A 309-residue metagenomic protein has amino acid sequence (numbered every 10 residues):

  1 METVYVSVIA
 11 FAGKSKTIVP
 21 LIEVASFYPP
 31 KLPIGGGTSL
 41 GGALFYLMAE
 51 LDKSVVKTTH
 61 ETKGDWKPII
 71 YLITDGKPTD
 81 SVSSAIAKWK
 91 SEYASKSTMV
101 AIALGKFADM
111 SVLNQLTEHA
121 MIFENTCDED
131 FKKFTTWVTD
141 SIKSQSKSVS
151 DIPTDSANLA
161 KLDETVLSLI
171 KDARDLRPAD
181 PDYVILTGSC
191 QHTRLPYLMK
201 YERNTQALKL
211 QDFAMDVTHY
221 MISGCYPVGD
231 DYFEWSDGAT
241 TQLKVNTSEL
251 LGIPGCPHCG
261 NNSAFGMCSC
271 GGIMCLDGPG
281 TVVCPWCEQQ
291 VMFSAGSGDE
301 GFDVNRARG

Functional and structural regions predicted by a protein language model:
M1-V19, L47, I69-I73: Von Willebrand factor
K16-I18, S26-K67, T79-S81, V100-S111 (+1 more regions): Von Willebrand factor
K106-A160: Von Willebrand factor A/integrin I-like adhesion domains
D175-T187, L243-A264, I273-P279: Short, flexible, mixed-charge glycine/proline-rich loop motifs that serve as phosphate/nucleic-acid-contacting
C190-T193, C256-C259, M267-C270, C284-C287: Short cysteine-rich clusters marking metal-coordination/redox-active sites
M199-K200, A264-G266, L276-D277, F293-S294: Short, non-ligating residues that shape and space the ligands of small metal-coordination modules and catalytic
T205-H219, C270-G278, V283-Q290, D299-G309: Short cysteine/histidine-rich metal-coordination sites, predominantly Zn2+-binding motifs
D216-T241, Q289-N305: Short metal-binding segments enriched for Cys and/or His
